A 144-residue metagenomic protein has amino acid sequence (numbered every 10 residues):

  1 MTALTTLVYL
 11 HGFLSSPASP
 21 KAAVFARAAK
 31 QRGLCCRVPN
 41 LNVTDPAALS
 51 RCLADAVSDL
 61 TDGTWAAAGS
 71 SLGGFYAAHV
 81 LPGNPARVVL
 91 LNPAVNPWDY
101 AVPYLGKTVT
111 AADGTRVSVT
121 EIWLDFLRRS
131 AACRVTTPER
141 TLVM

Functional and structural regions predicted by a protein language model:
L4-G63: Active-site catalytic motif of lipid deacylating hydrolases and related acyltransferases
Y9-F13, A68, M144: Short hydrophobic segments within beta-strands
A29, V80-N84: Aromatic pocket-lining residues of Rossmann-like dinucleotide-binding sites
L49, A78-V80, A101: Short, well-ordered secondary-structure micro-motifs
W65-A66, T141: Generic beta-sheet signal
A66-A67, V88: Conserved alpha/beta-hydrolase fold motif
A68-A77: Gly/Ala-rich beta-loop-alpha elbow adjacent to hydrolase catalytic centers
P85-M144: The alpha/beta-hydrolase serine catalytic core
